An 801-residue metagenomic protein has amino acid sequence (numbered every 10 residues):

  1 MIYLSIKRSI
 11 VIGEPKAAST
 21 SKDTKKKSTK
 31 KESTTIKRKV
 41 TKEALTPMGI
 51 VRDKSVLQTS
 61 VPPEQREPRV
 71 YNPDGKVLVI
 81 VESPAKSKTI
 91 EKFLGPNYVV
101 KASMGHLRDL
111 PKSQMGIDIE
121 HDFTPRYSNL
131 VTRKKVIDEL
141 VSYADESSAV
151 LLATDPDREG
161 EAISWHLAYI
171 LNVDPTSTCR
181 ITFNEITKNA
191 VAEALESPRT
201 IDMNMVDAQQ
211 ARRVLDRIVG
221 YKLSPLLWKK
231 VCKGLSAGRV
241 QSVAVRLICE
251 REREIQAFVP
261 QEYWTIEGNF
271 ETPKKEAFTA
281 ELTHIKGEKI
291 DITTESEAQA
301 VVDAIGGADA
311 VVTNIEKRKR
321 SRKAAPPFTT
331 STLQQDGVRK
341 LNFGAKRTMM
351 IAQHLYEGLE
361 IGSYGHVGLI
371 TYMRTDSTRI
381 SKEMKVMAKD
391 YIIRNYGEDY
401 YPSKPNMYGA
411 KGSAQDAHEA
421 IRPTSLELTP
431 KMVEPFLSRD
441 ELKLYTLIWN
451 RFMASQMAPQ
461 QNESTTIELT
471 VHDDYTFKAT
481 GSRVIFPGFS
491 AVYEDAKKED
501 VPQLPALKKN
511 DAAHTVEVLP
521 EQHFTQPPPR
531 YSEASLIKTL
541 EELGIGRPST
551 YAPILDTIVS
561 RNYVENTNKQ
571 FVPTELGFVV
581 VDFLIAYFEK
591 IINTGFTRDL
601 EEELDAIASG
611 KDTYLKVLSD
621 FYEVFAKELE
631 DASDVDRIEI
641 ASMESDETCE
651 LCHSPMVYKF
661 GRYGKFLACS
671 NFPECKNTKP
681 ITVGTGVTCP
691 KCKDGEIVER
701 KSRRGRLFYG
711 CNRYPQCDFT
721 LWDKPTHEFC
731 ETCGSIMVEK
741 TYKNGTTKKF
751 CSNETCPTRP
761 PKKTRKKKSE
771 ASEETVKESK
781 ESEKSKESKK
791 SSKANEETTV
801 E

Functional and structural regions predicted by a protein language model:
I2-K76, K88-E91, P96, S224 (+5 more regions): Basic, low-complexity terminal or inter-domain segments flanking catalytic cores
I2-R213, T283-H284, Q299, V501: Intrinsically disordered, low-complexity regulatory segments
Y71, I80, K92, E139-K317 (+1 more regions): Phosphate-backbone binding and catalysis cores of DNA-processing enzymes
P73, E82, K86, I90 (+31 more regions): Helical mechanochemical/support elements of P-loop NTPase systems and associated helical scaffolds
G75, D155-P156, C232-S236, K317-P326 (+3 more regions): Conserved short loop/turn motifs at secondary-structure junctions
R212-K222, V240, F270-T272, R320-T332 (+5 more regions): Core structural elements
F258-A280, V311-I351, L667, N671: C-terminal accessory/connector segments of nucleic-acid motor ATPases
V312-I315, K323-G337, Y364-Y372, P527-T539 (+1 more regions): Short acidic, hydrophobic short linear motifs in intrinsically disordered regions
